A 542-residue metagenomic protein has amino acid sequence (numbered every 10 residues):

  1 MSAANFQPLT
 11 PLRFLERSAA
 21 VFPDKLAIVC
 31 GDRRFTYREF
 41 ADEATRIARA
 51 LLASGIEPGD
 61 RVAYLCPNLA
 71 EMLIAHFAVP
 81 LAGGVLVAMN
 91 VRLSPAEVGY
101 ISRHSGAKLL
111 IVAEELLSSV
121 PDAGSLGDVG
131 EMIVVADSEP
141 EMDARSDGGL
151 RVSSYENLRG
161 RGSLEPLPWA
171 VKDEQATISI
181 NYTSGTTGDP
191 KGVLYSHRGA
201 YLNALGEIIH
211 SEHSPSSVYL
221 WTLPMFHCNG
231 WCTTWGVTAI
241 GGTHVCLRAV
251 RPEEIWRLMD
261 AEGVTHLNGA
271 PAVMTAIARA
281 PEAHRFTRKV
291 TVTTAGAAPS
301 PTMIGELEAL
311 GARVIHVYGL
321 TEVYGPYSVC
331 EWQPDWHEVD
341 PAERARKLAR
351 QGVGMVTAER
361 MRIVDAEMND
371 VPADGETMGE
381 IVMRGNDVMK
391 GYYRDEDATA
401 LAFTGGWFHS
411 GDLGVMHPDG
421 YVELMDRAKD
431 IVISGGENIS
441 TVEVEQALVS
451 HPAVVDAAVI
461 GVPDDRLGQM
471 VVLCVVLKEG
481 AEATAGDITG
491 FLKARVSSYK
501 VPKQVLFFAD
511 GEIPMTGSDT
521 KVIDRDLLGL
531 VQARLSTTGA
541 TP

Functional and structural regions predicted by a protein language model:
A3, Q7, L12, E16 (+5 more regions): Conserved AMP-binding/adenylate-forming core of the ANL superfamily
P23, V134, D147-S153, G160-Y182 (+2 more regions): Conserved pre-ATP/AMP-binding loop-to-beta segment of ANL
A53-S54, L81-N157, E479-A481, A494: Structural core segment of the AMP-binding/adenylate-forming
L93, L110-V112, L267, G385 (+4 more regions): AMP-binding/adenylate-forming catalytic core of the ANL superfamily
Y201-V218, F226-H266, A280-P281: Conserved AMP-binding/adenylation subdomain of ANL enzymes
A239, A261-G269, A278-R346, E359-R360 (+1 more regions): Gly/Ser/Thr-rich phosphate-binding loop
G354, R360-V382, P418-D419, A481-A485 (+2 more regions): Conserved beta-loop-beta connector loops within the AMP-binding
S497-K521, T538-P542: AMP-binding/adenylate-forming catalytic domain of the ANL superfamily
